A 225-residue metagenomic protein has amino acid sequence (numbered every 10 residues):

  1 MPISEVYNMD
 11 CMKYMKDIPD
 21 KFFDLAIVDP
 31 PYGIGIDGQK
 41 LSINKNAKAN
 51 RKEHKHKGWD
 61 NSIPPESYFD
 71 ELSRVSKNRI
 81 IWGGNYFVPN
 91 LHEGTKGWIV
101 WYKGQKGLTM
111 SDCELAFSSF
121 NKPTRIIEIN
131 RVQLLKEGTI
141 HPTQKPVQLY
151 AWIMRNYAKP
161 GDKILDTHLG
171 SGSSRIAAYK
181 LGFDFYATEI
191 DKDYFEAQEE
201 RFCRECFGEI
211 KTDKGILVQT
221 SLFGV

Functional and structural regions predicted by a protein language model:
I3-E5, H56-N61: Short, flexible loop segments at the rims of nucleotide/cofactor-binding pockets, characterized by
I3-K13, T212-D213: Conserved SAM-binding strand-loop segment of SAM-dependent methyltransferases
N8, N61-P65, T143: A conditional alpha-helix N-cap/helix-loop micro-motif detector
Y14, P64-Y68: Short acidic active-site motifs
I18-V28, Y32, I36-K57, D70-V225: Class I S-adenosyl-L-methionine
